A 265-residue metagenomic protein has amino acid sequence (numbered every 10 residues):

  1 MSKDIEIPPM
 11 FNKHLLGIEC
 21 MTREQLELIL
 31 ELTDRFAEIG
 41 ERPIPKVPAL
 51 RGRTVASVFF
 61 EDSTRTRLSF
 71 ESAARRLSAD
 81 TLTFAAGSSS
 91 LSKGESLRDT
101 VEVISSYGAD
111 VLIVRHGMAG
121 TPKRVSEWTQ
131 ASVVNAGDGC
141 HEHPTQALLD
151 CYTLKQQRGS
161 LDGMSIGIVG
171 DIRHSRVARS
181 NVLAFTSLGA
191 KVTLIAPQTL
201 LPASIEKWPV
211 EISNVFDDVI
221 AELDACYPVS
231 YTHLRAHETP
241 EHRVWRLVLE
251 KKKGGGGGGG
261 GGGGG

Functional and structural regions predicted by a protein language model:
S2-L68: Positively charged, low-complexity intrinsically disordered leader regions
G17, S57, T83, V133-N135 (+3 more regions): Structural signal for conserved beta-strand scaffold positions within catalytic alpha/beta enzyme cores
M21, L32-I39, L77, Y107 (+4 more regions): Change "in soluble alpha/beta enzymes" to "in soluble alpha/beta proteins
T33, A109, T129, E222-L223: Short, well-ordered alpha-helix to beta-strand connector turns
I44-K155: Phosphate/diphosphate ligand-binding glycine-rich loop within oxidoreductases
F59, R115, V169-G170, V229: Short beta-strand segments
R65-S69, R158-P228: Glycine-rich phosphate/diphosphate-binding loop of Rossmann-like nucleotide-binding domains
T232-E241, K251-G265: Conserved small/polar residues in nucleotide/adenosyl-binding loops
